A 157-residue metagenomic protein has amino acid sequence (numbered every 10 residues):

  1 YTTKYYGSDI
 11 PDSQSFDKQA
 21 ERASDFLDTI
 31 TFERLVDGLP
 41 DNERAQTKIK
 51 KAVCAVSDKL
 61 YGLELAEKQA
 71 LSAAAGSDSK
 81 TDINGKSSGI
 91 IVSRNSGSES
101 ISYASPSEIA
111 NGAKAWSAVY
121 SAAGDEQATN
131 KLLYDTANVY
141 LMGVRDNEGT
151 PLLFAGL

Functional and structural regions predicted by a protein language model:
T2-L157: Divalent metal-cofactor coordination and adjacent catalytic microenvironments
